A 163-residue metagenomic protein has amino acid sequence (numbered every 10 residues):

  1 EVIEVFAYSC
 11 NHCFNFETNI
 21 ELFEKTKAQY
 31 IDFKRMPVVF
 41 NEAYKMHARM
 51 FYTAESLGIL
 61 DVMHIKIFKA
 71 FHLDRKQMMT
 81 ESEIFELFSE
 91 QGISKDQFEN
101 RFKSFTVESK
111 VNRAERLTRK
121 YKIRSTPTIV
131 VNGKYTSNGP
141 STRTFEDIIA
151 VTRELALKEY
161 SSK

Functional and structural regions predicted by a protein language model:
I3, Y8-E86, E154-E159: Structural alpha/beta surface segment adjacent to cysteine/selenocysteine redox centers across thiol/disulfide enzymes
E90-K163: C-terminal cap of thioredoxin/glutaredoxin-like
